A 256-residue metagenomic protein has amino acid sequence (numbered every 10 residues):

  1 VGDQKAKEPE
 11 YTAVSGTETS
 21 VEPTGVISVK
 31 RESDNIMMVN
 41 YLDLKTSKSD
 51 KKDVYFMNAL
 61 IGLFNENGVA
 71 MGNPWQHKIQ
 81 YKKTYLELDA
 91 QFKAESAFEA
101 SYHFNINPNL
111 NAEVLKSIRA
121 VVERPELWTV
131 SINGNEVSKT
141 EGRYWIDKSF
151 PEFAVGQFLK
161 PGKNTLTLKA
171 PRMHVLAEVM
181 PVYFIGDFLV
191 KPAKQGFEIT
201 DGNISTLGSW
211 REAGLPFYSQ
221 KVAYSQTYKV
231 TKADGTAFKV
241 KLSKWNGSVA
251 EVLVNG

Functional and structural regions predicted by a protein language model:
V1-K5, S248: Carbohydrate-binding surface patches
A6-K93, R124, K139-K148, F153-T227 (+2 more regions): An acidic-aromatic loop/edge-strand motif
T84-S96, A100-N109: Regulatory/sensor and coupling segments of signal-transduction and defense proteins
H103-G134, L166, Y228-G256: Aromatic-lined ligand-binding clefts that engage carbohydrates, nucleic acids, or primary amines
